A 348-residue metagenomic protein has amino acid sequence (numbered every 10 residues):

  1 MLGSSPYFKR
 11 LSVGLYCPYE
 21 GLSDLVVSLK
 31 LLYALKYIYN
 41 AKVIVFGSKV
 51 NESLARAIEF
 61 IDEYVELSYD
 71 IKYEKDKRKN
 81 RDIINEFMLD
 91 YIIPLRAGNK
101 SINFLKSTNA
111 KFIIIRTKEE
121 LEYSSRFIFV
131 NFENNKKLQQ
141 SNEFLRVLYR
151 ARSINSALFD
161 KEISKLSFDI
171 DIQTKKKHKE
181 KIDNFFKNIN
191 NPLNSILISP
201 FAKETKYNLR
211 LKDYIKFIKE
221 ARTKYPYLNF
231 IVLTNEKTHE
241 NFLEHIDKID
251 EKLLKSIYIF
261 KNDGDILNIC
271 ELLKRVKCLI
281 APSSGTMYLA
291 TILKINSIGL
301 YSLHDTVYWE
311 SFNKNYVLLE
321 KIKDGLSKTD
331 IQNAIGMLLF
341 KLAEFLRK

Functional and structural regions predicted by a protein language model:
M1-K348: Catalytic machinery of carbohydrate-active enzymes, primarily nucleotide-sugar-dependent glycosyltransferases
